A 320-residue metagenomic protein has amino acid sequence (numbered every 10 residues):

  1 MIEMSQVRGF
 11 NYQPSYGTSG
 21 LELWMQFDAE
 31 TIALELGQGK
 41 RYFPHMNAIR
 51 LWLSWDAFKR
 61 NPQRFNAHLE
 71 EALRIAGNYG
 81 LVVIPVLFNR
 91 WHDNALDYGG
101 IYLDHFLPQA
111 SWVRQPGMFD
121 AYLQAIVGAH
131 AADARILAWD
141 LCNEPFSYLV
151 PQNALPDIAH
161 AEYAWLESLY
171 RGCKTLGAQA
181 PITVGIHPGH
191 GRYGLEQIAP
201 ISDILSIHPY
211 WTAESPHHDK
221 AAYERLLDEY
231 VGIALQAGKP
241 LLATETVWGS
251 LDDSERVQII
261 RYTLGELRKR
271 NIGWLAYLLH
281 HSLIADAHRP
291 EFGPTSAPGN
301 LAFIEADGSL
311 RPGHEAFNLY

Functional and structural regions predicted by a protein language model:
M1-E3, Y223-D228: Charged, low-complexity, helix-prone segments enriched in Lys/Glu/Asp/Gln
M1-S202, L267-I284, E291-G299, I304-E305 (+1 more regions): Active-site mouth of glycoside hydrolases
P14, W52, N143-P156, I204-H218 (+3 more regions): Active-site clefts of carbohydrate-active enzymes
M25-A33, P216-H217, A221-R225: Alpha-helical scaffold elements lining the catalytic groove of polysaccharide deacetylases
A121-Y122, P188, E224, R256-I259: Short amphipathic alpha-helical surface micro-motifs
H208, I272-L275, N318: Intrinsically disordered, low-complexity segments enriched in small/polar residues
S309-Y320: A cross-taxonomic marker for long C-terminal extensions/tails that follow the last structured domain
